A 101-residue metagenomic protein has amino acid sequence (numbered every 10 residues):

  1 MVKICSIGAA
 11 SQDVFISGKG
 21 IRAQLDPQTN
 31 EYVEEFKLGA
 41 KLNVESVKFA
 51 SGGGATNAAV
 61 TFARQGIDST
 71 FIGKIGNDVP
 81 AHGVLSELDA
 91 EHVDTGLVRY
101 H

Functional and structural regions predicted by a protein language model:
M1-T70, A81-G83: Glycine-rich phosphate/adenosyl-contacting loop at the front of the ribokinase-like
A9, K74-N77, Y100: Cofactor-binding loop segments of dinucleotide-utilizing enzymes, especially the Rossmann-like FAD- and NAD(P)+-binding
T70-G73, G96-L97: Short catalytic-loop micro-motif centered on adjacent basic/acidic residues
G73, N77, H82-D89: Short, electropositive alpha-helical surface patch
E87-H101: A glycine-rich helix N-cap at a beta->alpha junction
